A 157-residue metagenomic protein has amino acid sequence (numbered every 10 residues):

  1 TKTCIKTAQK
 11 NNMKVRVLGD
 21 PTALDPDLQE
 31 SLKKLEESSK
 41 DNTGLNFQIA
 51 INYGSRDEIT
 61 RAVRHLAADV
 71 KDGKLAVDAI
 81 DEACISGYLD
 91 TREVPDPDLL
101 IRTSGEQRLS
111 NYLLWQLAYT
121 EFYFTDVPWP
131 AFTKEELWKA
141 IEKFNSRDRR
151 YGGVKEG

Functional and structural regions predicted by a protein language model:
T1-G157: Flexible, compositionally biased loop and terminal segments
